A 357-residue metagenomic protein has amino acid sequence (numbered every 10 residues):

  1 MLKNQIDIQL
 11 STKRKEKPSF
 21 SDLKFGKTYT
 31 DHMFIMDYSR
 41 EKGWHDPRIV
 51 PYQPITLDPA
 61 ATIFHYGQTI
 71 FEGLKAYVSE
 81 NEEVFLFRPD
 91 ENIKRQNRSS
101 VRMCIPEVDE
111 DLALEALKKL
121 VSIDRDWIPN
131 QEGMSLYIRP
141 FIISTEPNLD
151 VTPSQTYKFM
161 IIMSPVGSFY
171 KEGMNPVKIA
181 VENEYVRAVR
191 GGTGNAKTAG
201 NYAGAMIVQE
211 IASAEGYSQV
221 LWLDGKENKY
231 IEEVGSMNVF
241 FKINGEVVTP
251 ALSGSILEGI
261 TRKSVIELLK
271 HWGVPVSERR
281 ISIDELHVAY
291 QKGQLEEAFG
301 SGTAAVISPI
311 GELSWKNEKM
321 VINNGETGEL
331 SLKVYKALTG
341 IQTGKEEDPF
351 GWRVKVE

Functional and structural regions predicted by a protein language model:
L2-D58: Intrinsically disordered, low-complexity, positively charged segments
L2-F20, T28, K171, I179 (+2 more regions): Conserved catalytic-core subdomain
L2-K3, D22, P89-N92, N97 (+2 more regions): Extended Lys/Arg-rich, glycine-bearing segments that form polyanion-binding/interaction patches within enzyme domains
K27-I35, I49, T62, P176-L223 (+1 more regions): Active-site-adjacent loop/helix segments that line or gate small-molecule/cofactor pockets in enzymes
I35-W44, I70, Y77-E82, P89 (+6 more regions): Short acidic-glycine loop/turn motifs at beta-strand connectors
D58-K75, A304-S308: Conserved phosphate/anionic-ligand binding catalytic regions in large, soluble enzymes, centered on
D109-D111, W127-S135, V220-L223, G273-I283 (+1 more regions): Flexible, glycine/charged-enriched surface loops at secondary-structure junctions
